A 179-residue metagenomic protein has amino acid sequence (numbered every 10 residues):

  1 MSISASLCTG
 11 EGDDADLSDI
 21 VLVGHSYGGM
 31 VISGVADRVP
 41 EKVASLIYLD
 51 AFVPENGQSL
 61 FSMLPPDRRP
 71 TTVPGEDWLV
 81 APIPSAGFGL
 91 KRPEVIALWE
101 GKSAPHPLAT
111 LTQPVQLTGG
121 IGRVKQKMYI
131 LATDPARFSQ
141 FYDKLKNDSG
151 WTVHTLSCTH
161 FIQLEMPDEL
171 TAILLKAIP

Functional and structural regions predicted by a protein language model:
M1-V21, D37, F61-P66: Active-site loop/oxyanion-hole signature of alpha/beta-hydrolase fold enzymes
A15, I173-A177: C-terminal alpha-helix
D16-S18, E41, V124: Active-site acidic short loop of glycosyltransferases
V23-G24, G28, I32: Gly/Ala-rich beta-loop-alpha elbow adjacent to hydrolase catalytic centers
S33-D37, T171: Short, hydrophobic alpha-helix immediately C-terminal to the catalytic nucleophile
D37-V43, I47-I83, T110, Q116 (+2 more regions): Flexible "cap/lid" loop of the alpha/beta hydrolase fold
G101-G120, T133-R137: Active-site nucleophile elbow and catalytic-triad environment of alpha/beta-hydrolase enzymes
L131-L164, A177: Conserved loop-alpha-helix segment in the C-terminal half of the alpha/beta-hydrolase fold that carries the catalytic
